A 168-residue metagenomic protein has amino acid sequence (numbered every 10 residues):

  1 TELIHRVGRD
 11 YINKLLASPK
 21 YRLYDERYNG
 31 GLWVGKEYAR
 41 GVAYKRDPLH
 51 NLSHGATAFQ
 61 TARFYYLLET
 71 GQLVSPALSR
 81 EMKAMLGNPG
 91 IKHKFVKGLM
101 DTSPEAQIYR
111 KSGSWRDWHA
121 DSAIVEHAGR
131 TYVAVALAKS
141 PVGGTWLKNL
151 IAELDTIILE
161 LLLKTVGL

Functional and structural regions predicted by a protein language model:
T1-Y65, E69: Mid-domain, small-residue-enriched loop/turn segments at the edges of structured enzyme/sensor domains
G8, S53, A62-L168: Structured C-terminal helix/loop/strand segments within mature extracytoplasmic catalytic/sensor domains
